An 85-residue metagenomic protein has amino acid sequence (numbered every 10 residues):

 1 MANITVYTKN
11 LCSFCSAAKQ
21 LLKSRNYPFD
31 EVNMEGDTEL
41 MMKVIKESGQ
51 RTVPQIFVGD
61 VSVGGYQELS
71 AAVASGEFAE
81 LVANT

Functional and structural regions predicted by a protein language model:
M1-P28: Local sequence-structure signature of Cys/Sec-based thiol-disulfide redox active-site neighborhoods
S16, E39, G64: Residues that form or flank phosphate/diphosphate-binding pockets in enzymes that use nucleotide phosphates
F29-E31, S62: Conserved beta-strand scaffold positions in the cores of enzyme catalytic domains, especially in NTP/NDP-utilizing
N33-R51, E77, A83-T85: Thioredoxin-like thiol-disulfide oxidoreductase module
S48-F57, Q67: Structural micro-motif
V58-T85: Non-catalytic, surface beta->alpha helical segment in thiol-disulfide oxidoreductase systems
